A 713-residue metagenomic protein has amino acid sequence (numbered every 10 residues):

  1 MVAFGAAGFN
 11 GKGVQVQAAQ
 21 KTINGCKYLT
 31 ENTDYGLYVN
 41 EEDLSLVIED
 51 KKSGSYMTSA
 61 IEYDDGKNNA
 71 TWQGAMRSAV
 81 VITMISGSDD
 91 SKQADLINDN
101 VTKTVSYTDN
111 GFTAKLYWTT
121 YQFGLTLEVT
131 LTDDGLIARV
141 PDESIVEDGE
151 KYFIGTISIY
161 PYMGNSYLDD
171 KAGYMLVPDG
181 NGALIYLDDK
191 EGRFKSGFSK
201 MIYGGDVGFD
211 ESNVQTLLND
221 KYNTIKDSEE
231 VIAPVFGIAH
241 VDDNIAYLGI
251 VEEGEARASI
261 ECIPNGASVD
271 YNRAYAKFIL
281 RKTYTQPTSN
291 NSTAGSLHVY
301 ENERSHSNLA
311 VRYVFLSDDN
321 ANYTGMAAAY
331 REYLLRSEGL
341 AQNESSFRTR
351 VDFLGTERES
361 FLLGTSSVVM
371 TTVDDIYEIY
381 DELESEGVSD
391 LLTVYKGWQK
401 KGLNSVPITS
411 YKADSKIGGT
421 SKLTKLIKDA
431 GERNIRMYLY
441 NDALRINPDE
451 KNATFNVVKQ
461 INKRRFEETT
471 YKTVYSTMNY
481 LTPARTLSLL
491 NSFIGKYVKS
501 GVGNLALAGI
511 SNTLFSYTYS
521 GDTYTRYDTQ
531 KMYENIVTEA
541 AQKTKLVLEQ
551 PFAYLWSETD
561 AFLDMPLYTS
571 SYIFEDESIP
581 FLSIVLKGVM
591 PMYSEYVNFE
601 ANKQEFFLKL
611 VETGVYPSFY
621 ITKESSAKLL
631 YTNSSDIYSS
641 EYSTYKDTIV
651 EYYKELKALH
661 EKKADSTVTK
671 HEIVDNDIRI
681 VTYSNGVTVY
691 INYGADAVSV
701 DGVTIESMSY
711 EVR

Functional and structural regions predicted by a protein language model:
M1-N10: Sec-dependent N-terminal signal peptides of Gram-positive bacterial secreted proteins and lipoproteins
G11-A341, N602, G702: N-terminal accessory beta-strand-rich subdomains and adjacent acidic, glycine-rich linkers that precede catalytic cores
D34, V140, L383, A430 (+3 more regions): Conserved, mostly hydrophobic/aromatic
V39, L44-K51, S228-A233, I238-A274 (+3 more regions): Active-site-proximal substrate-binding groove within the catalytic cores of carbohydrate-active enzymes
W118-T120, L131-D133, S144, P161 (+5 more regions): Short, flexible loop/turn elements at secondary-structure junctions
R312-D352, T356, S360-L392, L630 (+2 more regions): Terminal accessory/anchoring regions of large secretory-pathway or extracellular enzymes
E344-S488: Aromatic-lined carbohydrate-binding/catalytic grooves of carbohydrate-active enzymes
L391-T393, L505-A508: Hydrophobic residues within beta-strands of alpha/beta enzymes
